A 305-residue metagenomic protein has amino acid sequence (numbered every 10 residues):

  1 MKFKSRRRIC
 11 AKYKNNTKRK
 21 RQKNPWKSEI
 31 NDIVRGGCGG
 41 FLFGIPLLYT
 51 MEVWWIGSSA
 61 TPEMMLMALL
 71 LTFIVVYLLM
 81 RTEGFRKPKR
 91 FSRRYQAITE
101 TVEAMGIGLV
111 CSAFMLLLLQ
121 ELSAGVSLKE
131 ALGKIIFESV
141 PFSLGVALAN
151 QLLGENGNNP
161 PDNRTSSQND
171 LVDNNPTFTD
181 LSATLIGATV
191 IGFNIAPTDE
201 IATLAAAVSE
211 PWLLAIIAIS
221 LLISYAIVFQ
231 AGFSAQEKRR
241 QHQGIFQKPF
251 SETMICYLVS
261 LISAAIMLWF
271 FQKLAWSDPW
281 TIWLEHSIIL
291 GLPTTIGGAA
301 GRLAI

Functional and structural regions predicted by a protein language model:
K2-V75: N-terminal signal-anchor module of multipass membrane proteins
N15-I30, P88-Y95, T165-N175, R240-G244: Cytosolic juxtamembrane amphipathic/interface segments immediately preceding and feeding into a transmembrane helix
W26-I33, Q168-I191, L204-A215, F246-T253 (+1 more regions): Membrane-water interface at loop-to-transmembrane-helix junctions
V34-P46, A104-A113, F137-N150, N175-T198 (+4 more regions): Alpha-helical transmembrane segments of multi-pass integral membrane proteins
I56-L70, P176-D180, A202-I223: Transmembrane alpha-helix entry/boundary detector in multi-pass membrane proteins
M64-M80, L214-F233, S260, P293: Generic alpha-helical transmembrane segments
R90-L181, I305: Membrane-interface helix-loop-helix junctions at boundaries between adjacent transmembrane segments
I191-F246: Transmembrane helical segments that form the transport core of multi-pass membrane transport proteins
